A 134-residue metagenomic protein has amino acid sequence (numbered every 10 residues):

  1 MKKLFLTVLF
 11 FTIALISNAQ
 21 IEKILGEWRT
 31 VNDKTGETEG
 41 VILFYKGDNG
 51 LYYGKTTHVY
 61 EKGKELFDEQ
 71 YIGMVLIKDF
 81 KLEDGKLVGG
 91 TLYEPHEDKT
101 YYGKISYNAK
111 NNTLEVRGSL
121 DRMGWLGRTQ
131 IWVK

Functional and structural regions predicted by a protein language model:
M1-E22: Bacterial Sec-dependent N-terminal signal peptides
I24, R29-Y102: Central antiparallel beta-sheet cores of small beta-barrel/beta-sandwich binding domains
K46-G47, Y107-K110: Extracellular/periplasmic catalytic domains that process cell-envelope and extracellular macromolecules
G54, E115-R117, I131-V133: Active-site scaffold segments
K81, K104-S106, T113: Ser/Thr- (and often Asn-) enriched beta-sheet segments in non-cytosolic proteins
K110-L120: Low-complexity, intrinsically disordered Gly/Pro/Thr-rich segments
L120-K134: Edge beta-strand at a domain terminus
